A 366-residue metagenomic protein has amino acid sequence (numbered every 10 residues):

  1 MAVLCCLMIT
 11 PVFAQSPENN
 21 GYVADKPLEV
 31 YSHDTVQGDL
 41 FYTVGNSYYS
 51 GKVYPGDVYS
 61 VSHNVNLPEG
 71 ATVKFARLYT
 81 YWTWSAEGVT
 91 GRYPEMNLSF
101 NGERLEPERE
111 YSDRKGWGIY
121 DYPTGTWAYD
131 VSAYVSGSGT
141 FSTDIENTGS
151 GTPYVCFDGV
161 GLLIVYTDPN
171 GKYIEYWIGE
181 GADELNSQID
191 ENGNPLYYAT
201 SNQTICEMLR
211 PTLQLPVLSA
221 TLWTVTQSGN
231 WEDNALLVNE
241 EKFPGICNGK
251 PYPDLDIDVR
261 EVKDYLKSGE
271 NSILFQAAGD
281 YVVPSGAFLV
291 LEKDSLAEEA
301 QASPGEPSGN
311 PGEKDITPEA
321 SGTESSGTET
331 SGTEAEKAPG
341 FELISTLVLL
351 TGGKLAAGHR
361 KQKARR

Functional and structural regions predicted by a protein language model:
M1-M8: Bacterial N-terminal signal peptides
I9, D34, Y42, G139-S142 (+3 more regions): Intrinsically disordered/low-complexity terminal segments and short unstructured peptides
I9-P17, G332-P339: Sec-dependent signal peptide cleavage junction
F13, N19, E29, G70 (+4 more regions): Intrinsically disordered, low-complexity segments enriched in proline/serine/threonine
F13-A300: Disulfide-rich extracellular domains of secreted proteins
D294-E336: C-terminal low-complexity, Ser/Thr- and acidic/Pro-rich disordered "stalk" regions positioned immediately N-terminal
A338-K354: A short, hydrophobic C-terminal helix/tail in secreted or cell-surface proteins
T351-R366: C-terminal membrane-anchoring or membrane-association module
